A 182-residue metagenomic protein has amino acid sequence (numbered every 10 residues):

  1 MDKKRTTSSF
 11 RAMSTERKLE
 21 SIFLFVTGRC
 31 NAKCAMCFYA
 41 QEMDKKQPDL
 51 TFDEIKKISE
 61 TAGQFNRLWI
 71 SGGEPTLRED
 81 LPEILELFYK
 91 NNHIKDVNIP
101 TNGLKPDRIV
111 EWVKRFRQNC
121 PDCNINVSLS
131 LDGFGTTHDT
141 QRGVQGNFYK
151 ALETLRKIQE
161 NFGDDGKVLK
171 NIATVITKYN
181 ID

Functional and structural regions predicted by a protein language model:
D2-I125, E153: Conserved alpha-helical substructure of the radical SAM core
P75, G103-D107, S128-Q145, K178-Y179: Conserved radical SAM core fold
F88-Y89, N180-D182: Short, electropositive alpha-helical surface patch
V97-P100, L155-I181: Conserved strand-turn element in the central/C-terminal portion of the radical SAM core barrel that lines
K114, C123-S128, K167-I172: Glycine-rich, flexible loop segments associated with nucleotide phosphate handling
G143-E160: Glycine-rich S-adenosyl-L-methionine
